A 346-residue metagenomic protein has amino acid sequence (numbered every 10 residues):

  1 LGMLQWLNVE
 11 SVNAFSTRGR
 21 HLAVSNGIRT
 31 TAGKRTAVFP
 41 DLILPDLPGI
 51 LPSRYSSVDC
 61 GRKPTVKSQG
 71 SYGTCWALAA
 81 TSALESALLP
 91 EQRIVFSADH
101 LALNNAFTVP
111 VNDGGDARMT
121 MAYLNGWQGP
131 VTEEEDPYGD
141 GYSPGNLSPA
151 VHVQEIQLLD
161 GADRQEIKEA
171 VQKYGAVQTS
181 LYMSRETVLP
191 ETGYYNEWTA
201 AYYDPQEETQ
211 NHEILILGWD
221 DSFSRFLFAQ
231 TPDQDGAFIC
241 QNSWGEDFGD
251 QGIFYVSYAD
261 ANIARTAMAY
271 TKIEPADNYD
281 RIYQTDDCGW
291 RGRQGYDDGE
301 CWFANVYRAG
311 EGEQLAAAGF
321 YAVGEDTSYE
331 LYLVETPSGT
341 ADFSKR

Functional and structural regions predicted by a protein language model:
L1-A316, Y321-K345: Catalytic-core signature of thiol
